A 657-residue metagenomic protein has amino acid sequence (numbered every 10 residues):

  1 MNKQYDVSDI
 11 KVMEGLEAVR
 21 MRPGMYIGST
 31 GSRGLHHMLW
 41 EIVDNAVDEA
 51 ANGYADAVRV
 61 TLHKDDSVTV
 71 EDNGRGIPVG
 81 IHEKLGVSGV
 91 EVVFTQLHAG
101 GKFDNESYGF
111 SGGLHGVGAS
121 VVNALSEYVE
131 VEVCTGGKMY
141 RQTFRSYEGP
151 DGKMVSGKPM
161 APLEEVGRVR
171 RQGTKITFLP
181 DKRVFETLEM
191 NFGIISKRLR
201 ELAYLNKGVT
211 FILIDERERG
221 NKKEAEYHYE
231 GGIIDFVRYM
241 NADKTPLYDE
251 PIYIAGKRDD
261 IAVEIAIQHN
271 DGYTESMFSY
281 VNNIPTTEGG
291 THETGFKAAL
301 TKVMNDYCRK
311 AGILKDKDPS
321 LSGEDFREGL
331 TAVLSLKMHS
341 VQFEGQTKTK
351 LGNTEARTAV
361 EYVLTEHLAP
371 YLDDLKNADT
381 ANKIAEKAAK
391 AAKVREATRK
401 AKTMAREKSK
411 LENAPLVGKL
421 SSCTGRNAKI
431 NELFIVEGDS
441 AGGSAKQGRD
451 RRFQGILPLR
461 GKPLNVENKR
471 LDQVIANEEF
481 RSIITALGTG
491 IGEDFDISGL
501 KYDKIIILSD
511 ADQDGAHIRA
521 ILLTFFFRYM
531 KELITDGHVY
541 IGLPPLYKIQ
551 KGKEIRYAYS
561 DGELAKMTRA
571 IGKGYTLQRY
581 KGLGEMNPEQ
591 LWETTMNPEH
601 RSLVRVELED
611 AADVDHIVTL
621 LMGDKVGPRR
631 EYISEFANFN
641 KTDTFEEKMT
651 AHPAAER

Functional and structural regions predicted by a protein language model:
M1-D9, L16, W40, D48-A50 (+12 more regions): GHKL-family ATPase ATP-binding module
M21-W40: Conserved short strand/loop->alpha-helix "switch" segment adjacent to the catalytic nucleotide/phosphoryl-transfer site
D48-E49, G76-I77, Q513-D514: Residues immediately C-terminal
I77-G100: Short conserved segment of the HATPase_c
G80-L85, H292, G323, D472: Conserved, non-catalytic sequence blocks in retroelement Pol enzymes and Pol-derived host proteins
K393-E412, N427-E432, G443, Q447-R449 (+2 more regions): C-terminal interaction appendages of subunits in large macromolecular complexes
